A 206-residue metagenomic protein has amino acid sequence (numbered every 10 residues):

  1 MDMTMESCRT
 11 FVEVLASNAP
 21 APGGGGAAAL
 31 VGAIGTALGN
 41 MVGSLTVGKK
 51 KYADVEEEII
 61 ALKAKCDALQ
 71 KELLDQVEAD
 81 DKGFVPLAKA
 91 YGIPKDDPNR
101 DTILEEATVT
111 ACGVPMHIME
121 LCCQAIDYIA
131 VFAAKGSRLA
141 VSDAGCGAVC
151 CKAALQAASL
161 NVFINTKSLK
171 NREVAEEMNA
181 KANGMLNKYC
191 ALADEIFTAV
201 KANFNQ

Functional and structural regions predicted by a protein language model:
M3-A21: Short, hydrophobic/aliphatic alpha-helical segments
S17-N40, A140-A158: Conserved phosphate/anionic-ligand binding catalytic regions in large, soluble enzymes, centered on
L30-I34, L62, L69-Q76, A107 (+6 more regions): Amphipathic alpha-helix face/heptad-repeat signature
M41-A53: Transmembrane signal-anchor/signal-peptide helices with a preference for the extracytoplasmic
K50-K89, M185: A structural-propensity feature for long, helix-poor, extended segments
A79-Y91, A193-Q206: Long, charge-rich low-complexity segments
D80-V149, A153, N165: Amphipathic alpha-helical interface segments
A125-Y128, A140-A199, Q206: Preference for long, well-ordered alpha-helical segments
